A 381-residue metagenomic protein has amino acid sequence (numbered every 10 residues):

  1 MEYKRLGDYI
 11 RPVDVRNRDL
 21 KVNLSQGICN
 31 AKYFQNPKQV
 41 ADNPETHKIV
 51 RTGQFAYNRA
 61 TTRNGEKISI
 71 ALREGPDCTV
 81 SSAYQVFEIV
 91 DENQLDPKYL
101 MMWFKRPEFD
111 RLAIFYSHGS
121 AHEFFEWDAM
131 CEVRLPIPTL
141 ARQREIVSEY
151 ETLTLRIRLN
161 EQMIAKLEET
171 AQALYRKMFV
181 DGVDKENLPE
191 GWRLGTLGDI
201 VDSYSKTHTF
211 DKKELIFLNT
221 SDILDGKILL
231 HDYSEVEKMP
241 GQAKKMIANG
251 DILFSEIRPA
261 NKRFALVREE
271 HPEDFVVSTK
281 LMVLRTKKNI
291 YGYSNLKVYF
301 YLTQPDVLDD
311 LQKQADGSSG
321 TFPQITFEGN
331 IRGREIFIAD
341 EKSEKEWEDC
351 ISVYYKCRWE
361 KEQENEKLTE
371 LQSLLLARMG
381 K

Functional and structural regions predicted by a protein language model:
M1-N17, E132-H208, E341-K381: Non-catalytic DNA-recognition/assembly elements of restriction-modification systems
K4-N58, T62, G198-K213, L218-S255 (+2 more regions): Sequence-specific dsDNA recognition surfaces
T52, A56-P107, K244-K245, N249 (+3 more regions): A short beta-sheet element
C78-A83, H118-V147, F275-K280, A315-K345: A short glycine-rich beta-alpha junction/loop motif
T79, R176, I228, D274-S278 (+1 more regions): Short acidic (Asp/Glu) and glycine-rich catalytic loops that position anionic groups and cofactors
M101, K105-D110, I114-F115, R134-P138: Well-ordered mid-protein domain cores that form the structural environment of catalytic cofactors
